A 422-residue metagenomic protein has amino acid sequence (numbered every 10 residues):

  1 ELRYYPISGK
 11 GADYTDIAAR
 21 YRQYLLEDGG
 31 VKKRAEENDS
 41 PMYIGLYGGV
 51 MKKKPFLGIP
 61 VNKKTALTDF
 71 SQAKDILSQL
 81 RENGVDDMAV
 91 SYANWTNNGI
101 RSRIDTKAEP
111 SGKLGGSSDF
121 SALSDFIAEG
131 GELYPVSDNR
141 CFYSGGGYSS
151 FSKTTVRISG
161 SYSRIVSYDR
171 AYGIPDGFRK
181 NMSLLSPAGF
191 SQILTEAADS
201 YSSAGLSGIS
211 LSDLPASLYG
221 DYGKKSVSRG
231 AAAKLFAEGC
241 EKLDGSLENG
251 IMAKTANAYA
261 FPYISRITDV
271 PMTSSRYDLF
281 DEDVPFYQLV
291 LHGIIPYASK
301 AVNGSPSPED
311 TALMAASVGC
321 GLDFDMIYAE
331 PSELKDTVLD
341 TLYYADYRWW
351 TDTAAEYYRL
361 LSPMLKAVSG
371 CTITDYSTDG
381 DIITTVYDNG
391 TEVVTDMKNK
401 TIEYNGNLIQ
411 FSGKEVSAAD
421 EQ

Functional and structural regions predicted by a protein language model:
E1, F142, G146-L206, P215-Q422: Active-site-proximal substrate-binding groove within the catalytic cores of carbohydrate-active enzymes
E1-R34, K398, G406, G413: N-terminal accessory beta-strand-rich subdomains and adjacent acidic, glycine-rich linkers that precede catalytic cores
I7, G11, K63-A66, K113 (+2 more regions): Hydrophobic alpha-helical scaffolding
S8, P60-L67, T341, R348: Generic amphipathic alpha-helical segments used as scaffolds and interaction surfaces in large, multi-domain proteins
A18-A19, Q23-P55, A367-G370: C-terminal non-catalytic alpha-helical accessory regions
R20, Y24, D69-Q72, I76-Q79 (+1 more regions): An active-site-proximal structural segment forming one wall of the substrate-binding cleft that immediately precedes
E37-D125, G131-G189, G220: Aromatic-lined carbohydrate-binding/catalytic grooves of carbohydrate-active enzymes
V90-Y92, P135, L211-A216, A253: Conserved beta-strand positions
